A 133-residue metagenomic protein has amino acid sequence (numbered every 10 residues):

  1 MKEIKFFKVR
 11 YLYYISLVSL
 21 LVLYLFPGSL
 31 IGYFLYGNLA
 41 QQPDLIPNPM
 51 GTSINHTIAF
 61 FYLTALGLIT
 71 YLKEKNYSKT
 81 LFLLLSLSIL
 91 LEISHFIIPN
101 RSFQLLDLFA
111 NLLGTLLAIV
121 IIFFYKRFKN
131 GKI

Functional and structural regions predicted by a protein language model:
M1-P99, F103-L108, L112, L116-I133: Bulky hydrophobic segments
